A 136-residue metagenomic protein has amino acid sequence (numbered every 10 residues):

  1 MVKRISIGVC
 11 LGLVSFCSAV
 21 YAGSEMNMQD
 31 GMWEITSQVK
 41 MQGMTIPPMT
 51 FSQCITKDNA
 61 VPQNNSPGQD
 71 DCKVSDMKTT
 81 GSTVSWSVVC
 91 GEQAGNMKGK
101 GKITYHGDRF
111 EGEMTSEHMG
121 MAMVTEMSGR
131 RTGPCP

Functional and structural regions predicted by a protein language model:
M1-V9: Bacterial N-terminal signal peptides that target proteins for export
G8-S18: Bacterial N-terminal signal peptides
V20-M32, K78: N-terminal helix-cap/turn-to-beta initiation motif at the start of protein domains
M28-Q42: Tryptophan-anchored aromatic micro-motifs
I35-S37, S85-E92, G112-H118: Short beta-strand segments that buttress and anchor functional surface loops
P47-K100: Central antiparallel beta-sheet cores of small beta-barrel/beta-sandwich binding domains
P48, G95-K100, E111-E113, A122-E126: Short, surface-exposed coil-to-beta transition loops
H118-P136: Edge beta-strand at a domain terminus
